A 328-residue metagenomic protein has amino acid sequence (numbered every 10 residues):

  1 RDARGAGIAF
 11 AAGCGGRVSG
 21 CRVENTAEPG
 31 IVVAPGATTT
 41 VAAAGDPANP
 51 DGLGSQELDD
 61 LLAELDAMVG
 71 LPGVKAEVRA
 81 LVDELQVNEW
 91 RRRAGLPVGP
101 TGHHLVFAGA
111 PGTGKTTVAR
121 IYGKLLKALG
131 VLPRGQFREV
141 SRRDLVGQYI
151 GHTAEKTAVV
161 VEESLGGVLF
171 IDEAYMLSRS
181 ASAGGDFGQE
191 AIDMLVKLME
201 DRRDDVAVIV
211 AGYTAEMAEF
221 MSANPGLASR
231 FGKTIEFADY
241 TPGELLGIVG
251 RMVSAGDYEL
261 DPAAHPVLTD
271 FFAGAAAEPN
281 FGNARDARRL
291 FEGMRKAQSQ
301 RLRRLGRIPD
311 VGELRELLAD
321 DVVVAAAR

Functional and structural regions predicted by a protein language model:
D2-F10, A27-V33: Short glycine/acidic-rich loop motifs that flank beta-strands on beta-rich extracellular proteins
G16-G20, T38-A43: All-beta strand scaffolds that present successive hydrophobic residues in beta-strands
D60-H103: Pre-Walker A (pre-P-loop) alpha-helix and adjacent loop at the N terminus of AAA/AAA+ ATPase modules, a conserved
P97-G135, E162, F231: Walker A/P-loop
L129-R134, E219-S222, A228, F237-F281 (+1 more regions): Conserved C-terminal "switch" segment of AAA+ ATPases
Q136-S164: Short glycine-rich substrate-engagement loop in P-loop NTPases that contacts/grips substrate
Y175-S182, E190-A238, G243, A255-G256 (+1 more regions): Canonical AAA+ ATPase core
G282-R304: C-terminal helical "lid" of AAA+/P-loop NTPase domains
